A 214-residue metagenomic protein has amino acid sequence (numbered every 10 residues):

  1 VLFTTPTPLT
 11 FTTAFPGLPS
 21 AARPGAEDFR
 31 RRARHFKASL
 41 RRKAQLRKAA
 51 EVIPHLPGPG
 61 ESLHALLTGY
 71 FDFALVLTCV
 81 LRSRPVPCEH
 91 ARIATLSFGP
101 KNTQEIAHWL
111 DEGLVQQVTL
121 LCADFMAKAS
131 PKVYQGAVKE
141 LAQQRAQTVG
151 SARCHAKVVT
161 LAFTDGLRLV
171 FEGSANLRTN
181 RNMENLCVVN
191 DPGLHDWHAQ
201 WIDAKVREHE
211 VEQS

Functional and structural regions predicted by a protein language model:
V1-H90, D111-G113, V188-N190, Q200: N-terminal localization/anchoring segments of enzymes in phospholipid and broader phosphate metabolism
F3-T13, A91, A146-I202: HKD (HxKxxxxD) catalytic microenvironment of the phospholipase D
A65-F71, T95-F98, T148: Short, flexible loop segments at the rims of nucleotide/cofactor-binding pockets, characterized by
F71-D72, S97, R153, G193: Short beta->alpha linker loops
F73-Q143: Primarily the HKD phosphodiesterase
L110-L114, V138-A142, D165-L167, V189-L194 (+1 more regions): Short, low-complexity, polar/charged sequence segments that are solvent-exposed and flexible
F125-L161, D191, H209: Ampipathic, surface-exposed secondary-structure segments
H198-S214: Cysteine/selenocysteine-centered motifs that mediate thiol-based redox chemistry or coordinate metal-sulfur cofactors
